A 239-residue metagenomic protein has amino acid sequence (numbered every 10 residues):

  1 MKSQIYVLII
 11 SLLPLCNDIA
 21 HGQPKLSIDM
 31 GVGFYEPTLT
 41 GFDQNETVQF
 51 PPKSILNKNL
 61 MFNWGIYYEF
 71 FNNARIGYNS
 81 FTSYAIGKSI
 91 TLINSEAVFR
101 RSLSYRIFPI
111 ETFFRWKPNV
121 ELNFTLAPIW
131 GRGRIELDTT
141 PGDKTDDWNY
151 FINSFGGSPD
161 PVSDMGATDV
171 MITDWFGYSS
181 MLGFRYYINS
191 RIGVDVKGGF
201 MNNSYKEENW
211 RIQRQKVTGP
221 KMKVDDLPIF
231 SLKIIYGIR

Functional and structural regions predicted by a protein language model:
M1-I5, Q23: Positively charged n-region of N-terminal signal peptides that target proteins for export
V7-C16: Bacterial N-terminal signal peptides
H21-N79, I235-R239: Short glycine/proline- and aromatic-enriched beta-strand/turn motifs that initiate or cap beta-hairpins
P37-D43, A85-T91, G133-T139, S204-Q213: Outer-membrane beta-barrel proteins
N45-S54, S89-R100, D164-V170, Q215-M222: Extracellular loop and loop/strand-boundary signature of outer-membrane beta-barrel proteins
G65-S158, F176, Y186, D225-R239: Gram-negative (and chloroplast) outer-membrane scaffold detector with strong preference for beta-barrel transmembrane
P161-S180: Alpha-helix-centered segments that form part of catalytic cores
W175-R239: Predominantly the C-terminal beta-signal and adjacent terminal strand-loop region of outer-membrane beta-barrel
